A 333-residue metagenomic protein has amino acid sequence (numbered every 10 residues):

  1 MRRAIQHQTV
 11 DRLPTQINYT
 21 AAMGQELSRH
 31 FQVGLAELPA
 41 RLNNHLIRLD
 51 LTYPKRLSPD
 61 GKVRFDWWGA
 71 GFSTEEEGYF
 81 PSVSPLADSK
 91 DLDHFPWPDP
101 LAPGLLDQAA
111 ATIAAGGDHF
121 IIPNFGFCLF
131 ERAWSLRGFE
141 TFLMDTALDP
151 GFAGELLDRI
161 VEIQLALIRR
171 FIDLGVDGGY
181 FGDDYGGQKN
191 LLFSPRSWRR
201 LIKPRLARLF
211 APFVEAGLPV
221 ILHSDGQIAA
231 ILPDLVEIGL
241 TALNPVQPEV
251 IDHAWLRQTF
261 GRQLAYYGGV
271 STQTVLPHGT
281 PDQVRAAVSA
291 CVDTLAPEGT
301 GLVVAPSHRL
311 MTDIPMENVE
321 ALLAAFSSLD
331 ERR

Functional and structural regions predicted by a protein language model:
M1-A21, Q25-F31, T74, P96-R333: Active-site loop segments of alpha/beta catalytic cores
Y19-T20, L51-Y53: Short, flexible beta-strand-to-coil junctions
L27-L35, G61-D66: Glycine-rich loop at the start of a catalytic domain that most often binds anionic cofactors/ligands
G34-T52, R170-L174: Catalytic domains of carbohydrate-active enzymes, especially glycoside hydrolases
E37-P39, R48-D50, A70-E76, P103: N-acyltransferase acceptor-side catalytic subdomain
Y53-K55, V250: Glycine-rich nucleotide phosphate-binding loop and flanking beta-alpha elements of Rossmann-like dinucleotide-binding
R56-L101, A115-F120: A contiguous, low-structure linker/loop signature
